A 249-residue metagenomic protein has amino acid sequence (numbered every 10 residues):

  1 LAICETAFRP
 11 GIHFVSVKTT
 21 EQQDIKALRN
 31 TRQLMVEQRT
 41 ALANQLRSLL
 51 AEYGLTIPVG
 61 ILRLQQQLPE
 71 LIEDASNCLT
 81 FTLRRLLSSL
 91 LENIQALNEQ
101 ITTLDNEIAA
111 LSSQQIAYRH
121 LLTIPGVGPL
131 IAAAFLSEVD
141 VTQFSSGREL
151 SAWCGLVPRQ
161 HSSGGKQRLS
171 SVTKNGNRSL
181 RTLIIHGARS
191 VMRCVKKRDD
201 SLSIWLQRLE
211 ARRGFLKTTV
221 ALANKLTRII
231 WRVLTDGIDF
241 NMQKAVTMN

Functional and structural regions predicted by a protein language model:
L1-S16, T20-Q23, L68-E73, G164-N175 (+1 more regions): Short alpha-helix plus adjacent loop in nuclease-associated cores
A2, T6-L46, E52: Extended, highly charged alpha-helical segments
P10-H13, L42-A43, I101-L104, V139-F144 (+2 more regions): Short helix-capping/linker segments at secondary-structure and domain boundaries
N30-H120, T247: Glycine-rich, often acidic, oxyanion-interacting loops/wings at catalytic, nucleic-acid, or phospho-protein interfaces
L49, A134, L183, G187 (+2 more regions): Amphipathic alpha-helical segments in well-ordered regions
H120-T123, P129-F215, M248-N249: Phosphate-backbone recognition surface of nucleic-acid-processing proteins
E210-N249: Basic, amphipathic alpha-helical segments enriched in Lys/Arg and hydrophobic/aromatic residues
